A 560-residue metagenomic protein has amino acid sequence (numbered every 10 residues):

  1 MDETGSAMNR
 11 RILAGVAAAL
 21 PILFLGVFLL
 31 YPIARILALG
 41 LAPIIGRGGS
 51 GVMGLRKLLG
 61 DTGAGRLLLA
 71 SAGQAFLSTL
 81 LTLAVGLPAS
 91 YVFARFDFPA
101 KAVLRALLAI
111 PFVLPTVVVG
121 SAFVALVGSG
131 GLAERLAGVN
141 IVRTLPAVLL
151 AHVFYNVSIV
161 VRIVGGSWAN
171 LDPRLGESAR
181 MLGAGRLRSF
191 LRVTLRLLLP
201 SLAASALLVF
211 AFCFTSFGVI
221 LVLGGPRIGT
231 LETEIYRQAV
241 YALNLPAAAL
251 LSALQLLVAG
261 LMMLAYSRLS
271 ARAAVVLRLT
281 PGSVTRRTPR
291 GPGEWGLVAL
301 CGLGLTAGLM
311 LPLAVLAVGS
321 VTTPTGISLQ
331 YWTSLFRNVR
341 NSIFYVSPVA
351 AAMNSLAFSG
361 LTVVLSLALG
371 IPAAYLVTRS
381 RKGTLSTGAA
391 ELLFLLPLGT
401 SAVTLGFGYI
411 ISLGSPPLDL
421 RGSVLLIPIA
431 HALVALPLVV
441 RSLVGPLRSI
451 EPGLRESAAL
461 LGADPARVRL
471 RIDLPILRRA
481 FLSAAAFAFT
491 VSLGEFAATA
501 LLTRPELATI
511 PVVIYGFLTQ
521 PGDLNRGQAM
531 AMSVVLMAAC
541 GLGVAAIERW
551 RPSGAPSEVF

Functional and structural regions predicted by a protein language model:
D2, G46, V52-M53, G65 (+14 more regions): Membrane-interfacial helix termini and adjacent extracytoplasmic/periplasmic loops of multi-pass transporters
D2, G54, L58, F76-L108 (+9 more regions): Transmembrane-helix boundary motif in ABC transporter permease subunits
D2-R35, A102-L108, L256-M263, R286-V315 (+2 more regions): N-terminal signal-anchor/first transmembrane alpha helix
A7, A100-K101, G165-R180, R186-S189 (+7 more regions): C-terminal transmembrane helix and the adjacent membrane-cytosol boundary/short C-terminal tail of inner/organellar
A7-A14, L55-T62, F214-G260, R290-E294 (+6 more regions): Interhelical loop and adjacent transmembrane-helix boundary motif in polytopic membrane transport permeases
N9, L69, P99-V103, P146-A147 (+5 more regions): Amphipathic cytosolic juxtamembrane alpha-helices at the membrane-cytosol interface of multi-pass membrane transporters
G15, I22-R66, A72, F76 (+7 more regions): Short membrane-interfacial helix/loop motifs at transmembrane-helix boundaries
L20, L80, I110, L114 (+10 more regions): Transmembrane alpha-helices
